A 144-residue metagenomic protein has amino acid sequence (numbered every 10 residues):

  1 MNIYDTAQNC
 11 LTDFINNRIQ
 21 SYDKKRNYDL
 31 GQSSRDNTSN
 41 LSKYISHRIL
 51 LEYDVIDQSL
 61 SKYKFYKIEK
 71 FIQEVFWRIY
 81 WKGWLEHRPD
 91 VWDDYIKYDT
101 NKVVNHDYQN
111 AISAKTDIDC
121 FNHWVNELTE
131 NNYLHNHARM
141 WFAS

Functional and structural regions predicted by a protein language model:
M1-S144: Residues lining hydrophobic/aromatic ligand-binding pockets adjacent to catalytic sites
